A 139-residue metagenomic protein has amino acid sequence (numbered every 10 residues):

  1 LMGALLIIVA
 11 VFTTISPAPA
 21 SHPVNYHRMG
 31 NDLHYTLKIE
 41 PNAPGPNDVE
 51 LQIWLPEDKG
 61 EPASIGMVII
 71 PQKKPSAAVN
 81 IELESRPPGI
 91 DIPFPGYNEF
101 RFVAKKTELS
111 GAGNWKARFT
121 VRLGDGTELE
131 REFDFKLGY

Functional and structural regions predicted by a protein language model:
L5-L6: Long, low-complexity, intrinsically disordered cytosolic termini of multi-pass membrane proteins
V11-Y139: N-terminal soluble domains immediately following signal/targeting peptides that reside in extracytoplasmic
